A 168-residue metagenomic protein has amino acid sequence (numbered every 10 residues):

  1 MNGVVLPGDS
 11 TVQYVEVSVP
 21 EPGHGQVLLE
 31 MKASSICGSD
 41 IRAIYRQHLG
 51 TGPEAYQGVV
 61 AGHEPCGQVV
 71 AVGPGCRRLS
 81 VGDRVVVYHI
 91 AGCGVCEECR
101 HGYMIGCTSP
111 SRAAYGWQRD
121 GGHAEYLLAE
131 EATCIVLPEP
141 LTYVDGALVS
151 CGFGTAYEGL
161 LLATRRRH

Functional and structural regions predicted by a protein language model:
M1-V4: Short structural boundary motif marking the start of a folded domain
P7, S18-V19, Y56-G62, A114-R119 (+1 more regions): Short Gly/Pro-enriched turn/cap motifs at secondary-structure boundaries
S10-Y14, G38-S39: Short N-terminal binding/cap micro-motifs at the start of the first secondary-structure element
P20-S34, H48-R100, T133, P138-L141: Glycine-rich beta-strand-centered segment in the early N-terminal region that forms part of a ligand/cofactor-binding
S39-Y45: Cytochrome P450 core scaffold surrounding the K-helix E-X-X-R motif and the conserved "meander" helix-loop region
I41, R78-L79, C107-P110: Short, solvent-exposed secondary-structure boundary/capping segments
C93-H168: NAD(P)H dinucleotide-binding glycine-rich loop of Rossmann-like/cofactor-binding domains, especially the beta1-alpha1
